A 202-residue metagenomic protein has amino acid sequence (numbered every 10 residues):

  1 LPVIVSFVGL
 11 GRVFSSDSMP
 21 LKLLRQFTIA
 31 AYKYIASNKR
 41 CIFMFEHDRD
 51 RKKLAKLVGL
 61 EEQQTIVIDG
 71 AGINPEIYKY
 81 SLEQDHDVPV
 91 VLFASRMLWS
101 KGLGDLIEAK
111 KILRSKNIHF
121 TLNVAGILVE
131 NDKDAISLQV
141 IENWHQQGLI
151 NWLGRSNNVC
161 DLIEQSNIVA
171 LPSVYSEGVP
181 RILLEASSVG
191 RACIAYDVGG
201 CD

Functional and structural regions predicted by a protein language model:
P2-I4, R12-I35, K39, N74: Nucleotide-sugar donor phosphate/pyrophosphate-binding loop at the beta->alpha transition of glycosyltransferases
I29-Y80, V90: Donor nucleotide-sugar binding/catalytic pocket of nucleotide-sugar-dependent glycosyltransferases
L82-K101, L106-K110, L122-N123: Conserved donor-binding/catalytic core segment of Leloir-type glycosyltransferases
A94, T121-I136, W152: Glycosyltransferase donor-sugar binding loop
A135-S156: Nucleotide-activated donor-binding/catalytic signature segment of Leloir-type glycosyltransferases, i.e., the conserved
G154-S166, S188: Short acidic alpha-helix that forms the nucleotide-activated donor recognition element in Leloir-type transferases
A170-L171, A186: A short hydrophobic beta-strand element within the catalytic core of glycosyltransferases that build diverse glycans
A192-A195: Short hydrophobic beta-strand element within catalytic cores of glycosyltransferases and related nucleotide-activated
